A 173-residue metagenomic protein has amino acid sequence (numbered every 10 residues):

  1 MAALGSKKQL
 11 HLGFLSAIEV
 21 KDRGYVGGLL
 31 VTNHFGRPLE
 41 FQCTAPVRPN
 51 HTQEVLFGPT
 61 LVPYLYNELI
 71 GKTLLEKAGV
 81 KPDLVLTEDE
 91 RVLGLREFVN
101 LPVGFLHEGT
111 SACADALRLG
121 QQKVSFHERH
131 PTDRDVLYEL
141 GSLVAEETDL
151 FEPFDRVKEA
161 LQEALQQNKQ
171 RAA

Functional and structural regions predicted by a protein language model:
M1-T44: N-terminal, charge-rich interaction modules
G5-K8, E76-K81, F98: Flexible, charged surface loops at secondary-structure boundaries
V26-K81: A glycine-rich, hydrophobic loop/mini-helix early in the fold
N50-E54, G58-P59, R96-R129: Long, charge-dense
P82-L84, L101-P102: Generic beta-strand structural signal
L84-E90: Short His-Asn-centered micro-motif
T110-A173: C-terminal folded domains that constitute the principal catalytic or ligand-binding module of multi-domain proteins
